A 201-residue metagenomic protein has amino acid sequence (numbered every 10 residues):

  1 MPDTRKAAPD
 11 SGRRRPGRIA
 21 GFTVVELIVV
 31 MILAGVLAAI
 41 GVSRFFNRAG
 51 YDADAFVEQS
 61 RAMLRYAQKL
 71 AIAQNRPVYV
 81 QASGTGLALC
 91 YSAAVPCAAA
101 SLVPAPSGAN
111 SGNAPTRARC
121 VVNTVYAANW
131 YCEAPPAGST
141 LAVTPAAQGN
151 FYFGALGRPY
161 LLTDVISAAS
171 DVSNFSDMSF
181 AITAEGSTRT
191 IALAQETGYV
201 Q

Functional and structural regions predicted by a protein language model:
P2-R13, I19-R65, K69, P77 (+1 more regions): N-terminal helix-rich module
